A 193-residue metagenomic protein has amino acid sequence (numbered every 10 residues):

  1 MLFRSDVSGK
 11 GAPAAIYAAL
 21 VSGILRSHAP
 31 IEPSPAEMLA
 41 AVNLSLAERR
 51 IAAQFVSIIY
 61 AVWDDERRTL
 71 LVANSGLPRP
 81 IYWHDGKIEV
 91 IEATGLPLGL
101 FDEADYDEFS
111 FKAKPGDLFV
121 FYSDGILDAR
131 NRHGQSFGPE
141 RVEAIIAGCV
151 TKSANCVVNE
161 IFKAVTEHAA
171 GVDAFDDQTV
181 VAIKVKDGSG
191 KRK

Functional and structural regions predicted by a protein language model:
M1-K193: Conserved subregion of the PPM/PP2C metallophosphatase catalytic domain
